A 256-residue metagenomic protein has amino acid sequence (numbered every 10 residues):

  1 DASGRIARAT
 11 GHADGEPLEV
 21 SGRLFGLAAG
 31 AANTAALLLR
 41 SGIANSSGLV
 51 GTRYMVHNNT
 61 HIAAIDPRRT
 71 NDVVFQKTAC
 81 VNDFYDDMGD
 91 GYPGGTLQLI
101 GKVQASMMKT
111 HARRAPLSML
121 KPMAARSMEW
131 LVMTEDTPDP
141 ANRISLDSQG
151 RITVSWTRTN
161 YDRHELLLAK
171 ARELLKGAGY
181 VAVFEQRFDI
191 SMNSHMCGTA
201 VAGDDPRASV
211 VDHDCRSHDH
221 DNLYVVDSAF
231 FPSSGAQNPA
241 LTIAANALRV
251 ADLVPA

Functional and structural regions predicted by a protein language model:
D1, A9-F75, D227, N246 (+1 more regions): Glycine-rich loop(s) and the adjacent beta-strand/alpha-helix scaffold that form part
A2, T159-S234, A240: A glycine-rich dinucleotide-binding beta-alpha-beta segment and adjacent secondary-structure elements that constitute
I6-R8, V81: Hydrophobic residues on conserved beta-strands that form the core of alpha/beta folds
L18, R23, N160, A236-I243: Alpha-helix N-cap/helix-initiation motif
A32-A35, E165, A169, L241 (+1 more regions): A structural signal for well-ordered alpha-helical segments within the folded catalytic domains of diverse enzymes
N45-E165, M196, H218, V225-P232: FAD cofactor-binding and catalytic pocket of flavoenzymes
S233-V254: A conserved FAD-binding loop/helix module that cradles the flavin
